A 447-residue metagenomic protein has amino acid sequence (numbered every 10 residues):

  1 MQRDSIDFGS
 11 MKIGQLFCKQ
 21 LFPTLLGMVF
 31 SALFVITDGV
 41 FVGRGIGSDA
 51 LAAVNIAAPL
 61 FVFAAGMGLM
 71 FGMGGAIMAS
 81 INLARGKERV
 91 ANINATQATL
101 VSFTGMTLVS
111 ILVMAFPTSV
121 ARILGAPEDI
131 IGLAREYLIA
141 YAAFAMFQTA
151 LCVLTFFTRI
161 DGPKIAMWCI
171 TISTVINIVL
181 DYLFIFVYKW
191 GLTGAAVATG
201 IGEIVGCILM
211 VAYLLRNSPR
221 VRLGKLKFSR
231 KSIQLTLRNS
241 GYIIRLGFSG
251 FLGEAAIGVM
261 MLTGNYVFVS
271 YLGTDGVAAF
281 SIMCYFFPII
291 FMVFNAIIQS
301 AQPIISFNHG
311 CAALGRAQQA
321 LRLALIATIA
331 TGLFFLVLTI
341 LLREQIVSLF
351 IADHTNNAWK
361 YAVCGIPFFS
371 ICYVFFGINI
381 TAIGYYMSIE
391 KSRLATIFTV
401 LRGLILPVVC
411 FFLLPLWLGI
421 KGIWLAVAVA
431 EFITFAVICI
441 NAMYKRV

Functional and structural regions predicted by a protein language model:
M1-L21, A79-F144, K189-G247, I305-C372 (+1 more regions): Short alpha-helical transmembrane segments in multi-pass integral membrane proteins
F8-I46, P59-G74, M78, F103-S110 (+4 more regions): N-terminal transmembrane alpha-helices
K19-D38, A140, R159, S173 (+5 more regions): Transmembrane helical elements of multi-pass membrane transporters/channels
F22, L26, A57-L60, L100-T104 (+13 more regions): Hydrophobic residues within alpha-helical transmembrane segments of multi-pass solute transporters/permease subunits
L33-L51, A121-E128, L183-W190, F251 (+4 more regions): Helix-terminus/linker motif at the lipid-water interface of multi-pass membrane proteins
V42-V62, N94, E128-E136, L192-T193 (+4 more regions): Interfacial/gating helices of multi-pass transporter permease domains
L51-I111, Q148-A166, A279-V337, L341 (+1 more regions): Small-residue-rich hydrophobic transmembrane alpha-helices
G72, Y141-R159, A166-N177, A195-V211 (+4 more regions): Short runs within selected transmembrane alpha-helices of multi-pass transporters and secretion channels
